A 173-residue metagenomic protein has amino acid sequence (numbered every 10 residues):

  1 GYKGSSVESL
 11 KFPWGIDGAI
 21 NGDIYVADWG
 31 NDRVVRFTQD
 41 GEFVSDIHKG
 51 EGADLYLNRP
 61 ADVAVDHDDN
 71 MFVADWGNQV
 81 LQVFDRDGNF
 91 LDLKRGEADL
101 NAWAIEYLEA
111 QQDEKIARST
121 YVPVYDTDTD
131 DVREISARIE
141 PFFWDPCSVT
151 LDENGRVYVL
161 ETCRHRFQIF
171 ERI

Functional and structural regions predicted by a protein language model:
G1-I173: Eukaryotic scaffold repeat domains enriched in small/polar residues
